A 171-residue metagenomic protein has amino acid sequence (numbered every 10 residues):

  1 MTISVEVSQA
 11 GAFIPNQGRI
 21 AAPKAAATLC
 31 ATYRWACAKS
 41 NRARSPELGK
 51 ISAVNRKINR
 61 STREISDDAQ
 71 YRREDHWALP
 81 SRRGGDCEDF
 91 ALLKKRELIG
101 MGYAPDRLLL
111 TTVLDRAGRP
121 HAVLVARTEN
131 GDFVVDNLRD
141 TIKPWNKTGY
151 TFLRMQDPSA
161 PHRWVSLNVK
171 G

Functional and structural regions predicted by a protein language model:
I3-G171: A structural boundary/capping signal
